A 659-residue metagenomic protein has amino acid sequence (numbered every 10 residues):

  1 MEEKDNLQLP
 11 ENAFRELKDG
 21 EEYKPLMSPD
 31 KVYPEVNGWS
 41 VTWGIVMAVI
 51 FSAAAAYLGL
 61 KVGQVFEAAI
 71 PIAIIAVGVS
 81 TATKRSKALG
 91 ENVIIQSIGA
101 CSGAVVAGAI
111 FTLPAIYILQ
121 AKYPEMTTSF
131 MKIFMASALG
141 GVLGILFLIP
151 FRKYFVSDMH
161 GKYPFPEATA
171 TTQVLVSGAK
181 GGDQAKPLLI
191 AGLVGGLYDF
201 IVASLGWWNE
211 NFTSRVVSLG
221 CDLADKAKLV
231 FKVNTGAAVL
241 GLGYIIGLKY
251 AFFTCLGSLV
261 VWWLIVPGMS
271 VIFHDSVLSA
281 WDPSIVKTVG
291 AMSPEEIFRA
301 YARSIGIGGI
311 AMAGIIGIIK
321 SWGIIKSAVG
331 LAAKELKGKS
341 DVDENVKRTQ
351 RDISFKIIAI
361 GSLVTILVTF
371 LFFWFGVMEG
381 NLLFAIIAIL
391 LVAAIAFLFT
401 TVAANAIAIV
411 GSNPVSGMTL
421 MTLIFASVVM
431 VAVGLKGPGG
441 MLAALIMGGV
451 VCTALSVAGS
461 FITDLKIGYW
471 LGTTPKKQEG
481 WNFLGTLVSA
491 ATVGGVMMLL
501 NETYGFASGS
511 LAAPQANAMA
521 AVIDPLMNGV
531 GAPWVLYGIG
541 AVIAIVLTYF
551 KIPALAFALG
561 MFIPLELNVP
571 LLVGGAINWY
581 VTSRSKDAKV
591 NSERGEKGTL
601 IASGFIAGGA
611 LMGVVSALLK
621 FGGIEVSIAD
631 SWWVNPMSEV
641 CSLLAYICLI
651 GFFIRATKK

Functional and structural regions predicted by a protein language model:
M1-K659: Alpha-helical multipass membrane-protein architecture
